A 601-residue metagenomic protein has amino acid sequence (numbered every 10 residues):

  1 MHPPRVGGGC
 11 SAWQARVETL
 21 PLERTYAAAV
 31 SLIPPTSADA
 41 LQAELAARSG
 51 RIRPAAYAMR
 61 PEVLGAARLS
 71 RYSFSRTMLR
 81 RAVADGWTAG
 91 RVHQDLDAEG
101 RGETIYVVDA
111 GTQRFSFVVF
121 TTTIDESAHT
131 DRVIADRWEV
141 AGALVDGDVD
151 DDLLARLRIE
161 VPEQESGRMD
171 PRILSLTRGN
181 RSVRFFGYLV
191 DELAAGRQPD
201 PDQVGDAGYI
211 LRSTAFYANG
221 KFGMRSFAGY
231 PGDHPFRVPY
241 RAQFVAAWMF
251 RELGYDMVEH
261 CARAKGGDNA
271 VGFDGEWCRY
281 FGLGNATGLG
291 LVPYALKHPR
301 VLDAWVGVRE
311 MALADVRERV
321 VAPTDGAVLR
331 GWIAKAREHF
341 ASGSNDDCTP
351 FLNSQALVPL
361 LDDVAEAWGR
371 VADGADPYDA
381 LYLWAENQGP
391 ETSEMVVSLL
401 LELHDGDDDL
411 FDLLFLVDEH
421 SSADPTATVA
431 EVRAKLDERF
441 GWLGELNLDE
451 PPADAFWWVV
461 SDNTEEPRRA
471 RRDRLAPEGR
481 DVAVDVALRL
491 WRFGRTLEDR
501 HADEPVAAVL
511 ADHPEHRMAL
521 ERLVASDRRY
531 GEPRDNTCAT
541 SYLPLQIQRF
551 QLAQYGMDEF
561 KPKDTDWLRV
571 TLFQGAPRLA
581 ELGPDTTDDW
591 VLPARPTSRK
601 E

Functional and structural regions predicted by a protein language model:
H2-R16, L20-R24, S31-P34: Intrinsically disordered, low-complexity segments enriched in serine/proline and basic residues
A29, A38, R71, S75-R80 (+4 more regions): Ampiphathic alpha-helical segments that act as solvent-exposed interaction surfaces
A29-R81: Terminal, regulation- and interaction-focused segments at domain boundaries
R80-D136, D454, G531-E532, N536-L545: Amphipathic, interaction-prone secondary-structure segments
A82, P162-M169, L176-G187, D191-Q243 (+7 more regions): Non-transmembrane, interaction-prone alpha-helical and coil segments associated with secretion and export
E103, G111-R172, F227, A247 (+9 more regions): Intrinsically disordered, low-complexity regulatory segments enriched in Ser/Thr/Pro and charged residues
I105, R595-E601: Secondary-structure-rich domain cores
V271-F573: Long, charged low-complexity terminal regions
